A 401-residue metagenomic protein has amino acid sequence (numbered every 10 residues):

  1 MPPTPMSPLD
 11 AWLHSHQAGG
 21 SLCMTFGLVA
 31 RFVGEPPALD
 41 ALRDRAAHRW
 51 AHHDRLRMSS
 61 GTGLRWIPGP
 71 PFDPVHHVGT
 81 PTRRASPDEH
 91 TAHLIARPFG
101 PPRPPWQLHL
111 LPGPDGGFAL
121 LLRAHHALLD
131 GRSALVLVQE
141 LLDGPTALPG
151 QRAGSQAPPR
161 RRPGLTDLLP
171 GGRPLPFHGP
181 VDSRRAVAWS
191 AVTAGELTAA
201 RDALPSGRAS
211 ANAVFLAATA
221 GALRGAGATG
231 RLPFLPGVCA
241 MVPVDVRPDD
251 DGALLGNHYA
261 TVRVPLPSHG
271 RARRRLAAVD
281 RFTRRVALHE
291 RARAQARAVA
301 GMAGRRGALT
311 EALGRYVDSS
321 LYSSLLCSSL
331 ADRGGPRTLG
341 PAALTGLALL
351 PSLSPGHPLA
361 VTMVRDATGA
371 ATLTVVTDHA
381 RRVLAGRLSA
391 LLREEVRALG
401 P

Functional and structural regions predicted by a protein language model:
M1-L9, V29-A51, R55-P355, V364-T368 (+2 more regions): Soluble acyl-CoA-dependent acyltransferase catalytic core bearing the H(X)4D motif
C23-V29: Generic N-terminal amphipathic, Lys/Arg-enriched alpha-helix
F26, L359-A360: Residue-level marker for the onset of beta-strands and adjacent loop->beta junctions in well-ordered domains
G356-P358, R393-E394: Glycine-rich, small/acidic residue-mixed loop/short-helix segments
